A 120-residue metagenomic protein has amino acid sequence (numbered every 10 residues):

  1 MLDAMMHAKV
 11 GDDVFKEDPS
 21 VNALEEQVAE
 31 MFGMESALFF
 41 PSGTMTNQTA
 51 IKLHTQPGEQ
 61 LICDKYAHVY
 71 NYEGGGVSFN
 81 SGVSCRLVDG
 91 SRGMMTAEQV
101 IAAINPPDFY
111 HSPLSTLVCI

Functional and structural regions predicted by a protein language model:
L2-S42, D64-Y66, Y70-N71, G76-S78: Conserved N-terminal alpha-helix of the aminotransferase class I/II PLP-enzyme fold
D12, S36-F39, E59-L61, S84-R86 (+1 more regions): Structural motif
A29, I51, I101-N105: Generic structural signal for well-ordered alpha-helical scaffold segments
A29-F32, H54, S78-N80, D108-P113: Solvent-exposed alpha-helices and their adjacent loops that cap or buttress functional pockets in soluble metabolic
T46: Binding-interface segments
T49-G58, G76: Glycine-rich loop at the start of a catalytic domain that most often binds anionic cofactors/ligands
A50, L61, K65-Y66: Alpha/beta catalytic barrel-like cores
S81-I120: PLP-dependent aminotransferase-class I/II
